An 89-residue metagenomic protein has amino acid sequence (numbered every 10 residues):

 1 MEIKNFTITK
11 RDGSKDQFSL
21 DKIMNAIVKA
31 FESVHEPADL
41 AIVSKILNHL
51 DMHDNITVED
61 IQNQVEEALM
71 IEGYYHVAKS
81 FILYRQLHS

Functional and structural regions predicted by a protein language model:
M1-S89: Long, C-terminal-biased catalytic regions of enzyme "large/alpha" subunits
